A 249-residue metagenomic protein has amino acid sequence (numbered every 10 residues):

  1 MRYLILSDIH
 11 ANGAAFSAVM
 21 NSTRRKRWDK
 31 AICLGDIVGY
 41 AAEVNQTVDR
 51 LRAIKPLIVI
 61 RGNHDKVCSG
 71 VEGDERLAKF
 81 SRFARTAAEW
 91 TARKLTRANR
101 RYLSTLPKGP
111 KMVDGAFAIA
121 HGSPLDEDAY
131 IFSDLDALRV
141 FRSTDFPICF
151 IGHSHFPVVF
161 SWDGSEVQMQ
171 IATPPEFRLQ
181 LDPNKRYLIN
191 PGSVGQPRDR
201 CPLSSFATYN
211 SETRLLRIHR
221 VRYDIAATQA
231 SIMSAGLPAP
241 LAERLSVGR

Functional and structural regions predicted by a protein language model:
R2-H10, A116-S123, L188-G192: Active-site-proximal beta-strand elements of phosphoester/diester hydrolases
R2-R100, S104: Core catalytic region of metal-dependent phosphoesterases/phosphodiesterases, especially metallo-beta-lactamase-like
I5, V59, C149, L188-N190 (+1 more regions): Conserved beta-strand scaffold positions in the cores of enzyme catalytic domains, especially in NTP/NDP-utilizing
H10-A15, G39-A41, H64-S69, K111-M112 (+3 more regions): Active-site environment of divalent metal-dependent phosphoester hydrolases
K26-R27, R93-W162, R249: His/acidic metal-ligating clusters that form di-metal
R52-I54, F141-S143, L181-D182, Y209: Short, conserved loop/helix-junction motifs that constitute active-site signature segments in enzyme catalytic cores
G70-E72, Y130, F160-D163, Q229-S231: Short, well-ordered secondary-structure micro-motifs
G164-R249: Acidic, His/Gly-rich catalytic cores of divalent-metal-dependent hydrolytic chemistry
